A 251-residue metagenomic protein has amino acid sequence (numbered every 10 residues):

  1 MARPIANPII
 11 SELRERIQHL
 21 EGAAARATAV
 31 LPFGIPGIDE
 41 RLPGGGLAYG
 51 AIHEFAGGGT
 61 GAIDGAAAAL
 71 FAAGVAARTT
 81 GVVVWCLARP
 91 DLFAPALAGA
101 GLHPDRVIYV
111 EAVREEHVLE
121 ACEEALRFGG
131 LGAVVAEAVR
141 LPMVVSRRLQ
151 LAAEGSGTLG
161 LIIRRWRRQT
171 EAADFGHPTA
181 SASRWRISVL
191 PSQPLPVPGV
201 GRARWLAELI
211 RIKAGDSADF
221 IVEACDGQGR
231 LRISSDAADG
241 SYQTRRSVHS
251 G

Functional and structural regions predicted by a protein language model:
M1-W85, G99, P104, R211-G215 (+2 more regions): Detector for small/aliphatic-rich hydrophobic stretches
I38, F55, A72, C122 (+3 more regions): Generic structural hydrophobic/aromatic packing signal, biased to beta-strands
L47-A48, L126-F128, E154, H177 (+1 more regions): Solvent-exposed alpha-helices and their adjacent loops that cap or buttress functional pockets in soluble metabolic
I52-E54, Y109, R184: Conserved beta-strand scaffold positions in the cores of enzyme catalytic domains, especially in NTP/NDP-utilizing
T80-G132, A136-R147, L151-S156, R165: Conserved nucleotide-cofactor-binding alpha/beta core module
R167-D236: Phosphate-binding/switch region of NTP-binding enzymes
